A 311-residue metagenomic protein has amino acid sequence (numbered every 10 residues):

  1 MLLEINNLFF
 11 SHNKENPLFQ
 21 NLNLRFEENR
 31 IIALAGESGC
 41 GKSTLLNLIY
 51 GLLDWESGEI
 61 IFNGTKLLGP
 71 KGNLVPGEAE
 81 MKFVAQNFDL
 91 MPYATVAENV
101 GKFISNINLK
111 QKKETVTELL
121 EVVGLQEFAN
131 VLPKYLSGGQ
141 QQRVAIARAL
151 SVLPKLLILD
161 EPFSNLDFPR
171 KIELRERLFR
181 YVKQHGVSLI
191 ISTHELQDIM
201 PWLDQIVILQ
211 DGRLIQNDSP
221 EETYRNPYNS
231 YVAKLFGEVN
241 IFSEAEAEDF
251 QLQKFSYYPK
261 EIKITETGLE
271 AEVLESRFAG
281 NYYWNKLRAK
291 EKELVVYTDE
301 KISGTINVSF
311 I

Functional and structural regions predicted by a protein language model:
N13, L67-K82, N106, T223: ABC ATPase NBD coupling module
Y50: Helix-to-loop junction immediately C-terminal to a conserved catalytic motif
Q111-F128, R180: Conserved ABC ATPase "signature" region
L132-L136, Q140-Q142: Conserved ABC ATPase signature
S151-K155: A short, proline-enriched helix->beta-strand linker immediately N-terminal to the Walker B motif in ABC-type P-loop
D211-G212: Conserved ABC ATPase "signature" C-loop
N217-D218, N226: ABC ATPase "signature
